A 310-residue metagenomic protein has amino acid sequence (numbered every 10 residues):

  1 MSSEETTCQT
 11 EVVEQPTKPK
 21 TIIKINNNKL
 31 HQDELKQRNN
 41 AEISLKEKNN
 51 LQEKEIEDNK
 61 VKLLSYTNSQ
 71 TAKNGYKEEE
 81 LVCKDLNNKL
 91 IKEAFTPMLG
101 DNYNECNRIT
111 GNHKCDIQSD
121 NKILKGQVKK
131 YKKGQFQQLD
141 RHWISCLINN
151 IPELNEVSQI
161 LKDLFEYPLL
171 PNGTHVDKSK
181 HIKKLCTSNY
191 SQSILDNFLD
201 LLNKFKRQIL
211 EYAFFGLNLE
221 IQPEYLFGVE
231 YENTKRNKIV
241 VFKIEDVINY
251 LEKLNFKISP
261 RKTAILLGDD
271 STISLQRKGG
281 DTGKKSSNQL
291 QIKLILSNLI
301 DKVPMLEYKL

Functional and structural regions predicted by a protein language model:
S2-S3: Intrinsically disordered, low-complexity segments enriched in serine/proline and basic residues
C8-Q9, Q52: Generic short amphipathic/hydrophobic targeting helices enriched at N-termini, encompassing Sec-type signal peptides
E11-V13: Acidic, Ala/Val/Gly-enriched low-complexity intrinsically disordered segments
T17-N26: Arg/Lys-rich low-complexity patches in intrinsically disordered regions that function as generic
E34, R38-C115, S119-I123, V128-L310: Short, positively charged
